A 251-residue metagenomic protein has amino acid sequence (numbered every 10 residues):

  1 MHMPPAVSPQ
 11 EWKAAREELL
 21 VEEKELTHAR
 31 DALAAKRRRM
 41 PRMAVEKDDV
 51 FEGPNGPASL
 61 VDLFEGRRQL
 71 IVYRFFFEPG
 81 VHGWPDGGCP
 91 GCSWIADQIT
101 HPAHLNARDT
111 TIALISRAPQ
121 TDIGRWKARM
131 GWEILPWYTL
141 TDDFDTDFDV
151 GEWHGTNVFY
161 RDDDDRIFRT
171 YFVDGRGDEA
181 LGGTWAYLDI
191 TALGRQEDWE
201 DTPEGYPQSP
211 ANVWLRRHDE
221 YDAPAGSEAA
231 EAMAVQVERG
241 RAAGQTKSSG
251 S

Functional and structural regions predicted by a protein language model:
M1-R108, A128-R129, D142-S251: Non-globular targeting/processing and membrane-anchoring segments
T111-T139: Conserved segment of the thioredoxin-like fold in thiol-based oxidoreductases
